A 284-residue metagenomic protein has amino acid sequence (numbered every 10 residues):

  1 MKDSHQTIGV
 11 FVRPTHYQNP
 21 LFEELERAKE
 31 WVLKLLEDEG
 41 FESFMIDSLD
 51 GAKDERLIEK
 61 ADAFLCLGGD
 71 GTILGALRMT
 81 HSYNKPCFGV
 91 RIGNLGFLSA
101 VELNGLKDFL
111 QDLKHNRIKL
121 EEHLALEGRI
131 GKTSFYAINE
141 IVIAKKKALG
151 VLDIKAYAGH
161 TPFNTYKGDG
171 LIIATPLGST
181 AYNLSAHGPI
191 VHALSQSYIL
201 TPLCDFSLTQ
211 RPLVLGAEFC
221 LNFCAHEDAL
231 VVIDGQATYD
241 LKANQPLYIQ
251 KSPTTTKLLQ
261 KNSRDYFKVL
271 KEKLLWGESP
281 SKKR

Functional and structural regions predicted by a protein language model:
M1-A63, L67, G75, L103-L120 (+1 more regions): ATP/NTP phosphate-donor binding region
R13, L65, G69, R91 (+2 more regions): A residue-level signal for conserved active-site and pocket-lining positions in enzyme catalytic cores
D70-T72, L95, L177-T180: Short glycine-rich anion-binding loops that position phosphate/pyrophosphate groups of nucleotides and phosphorylated
G75, M79-I92, F97: Gly/Ser-rich helix-loop-strand patches that form or flank binding pockets for ribonucleotide-derived cofactors
L95-D169: Catalytic core of DAGKc-family lipid kinases
F135, I143, A148, G159-P162 (+1 more regions): ATP/nucleoside-binding phosphotransfer catalytic cores, i.e., glycine-rich phosphate-binding loops
N164-G168, I172-T209: Gly/Ser/Thr-rich active-site loops/lids in small-molecule metabolic enzymes that frequently grip phosphoryl groups
